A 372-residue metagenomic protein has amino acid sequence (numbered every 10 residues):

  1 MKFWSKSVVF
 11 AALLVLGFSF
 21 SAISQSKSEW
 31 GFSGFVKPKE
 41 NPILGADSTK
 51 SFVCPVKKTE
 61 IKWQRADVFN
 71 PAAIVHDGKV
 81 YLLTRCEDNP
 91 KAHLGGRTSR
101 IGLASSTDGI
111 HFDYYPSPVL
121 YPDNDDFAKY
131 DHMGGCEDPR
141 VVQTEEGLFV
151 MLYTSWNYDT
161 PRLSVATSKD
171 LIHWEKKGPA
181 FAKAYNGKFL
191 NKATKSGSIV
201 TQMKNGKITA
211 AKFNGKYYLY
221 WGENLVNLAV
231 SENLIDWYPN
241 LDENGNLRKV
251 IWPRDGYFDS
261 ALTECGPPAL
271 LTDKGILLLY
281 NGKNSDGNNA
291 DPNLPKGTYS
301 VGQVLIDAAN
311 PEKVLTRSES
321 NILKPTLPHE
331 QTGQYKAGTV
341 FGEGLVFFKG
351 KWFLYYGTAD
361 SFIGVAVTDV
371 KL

Functional and structural regions predicted by a protein language model:
M1-S26: Bacterial Sec-dependent N-terminal signal peptides
Q25-G134, V142-A261, L270-Y335, K349-L372: Beta-rich carbohydrate-recognition and catalytic domains
E330-T332, V340-E343: Short glycine-rich, acidic/polar surface loops and turns
